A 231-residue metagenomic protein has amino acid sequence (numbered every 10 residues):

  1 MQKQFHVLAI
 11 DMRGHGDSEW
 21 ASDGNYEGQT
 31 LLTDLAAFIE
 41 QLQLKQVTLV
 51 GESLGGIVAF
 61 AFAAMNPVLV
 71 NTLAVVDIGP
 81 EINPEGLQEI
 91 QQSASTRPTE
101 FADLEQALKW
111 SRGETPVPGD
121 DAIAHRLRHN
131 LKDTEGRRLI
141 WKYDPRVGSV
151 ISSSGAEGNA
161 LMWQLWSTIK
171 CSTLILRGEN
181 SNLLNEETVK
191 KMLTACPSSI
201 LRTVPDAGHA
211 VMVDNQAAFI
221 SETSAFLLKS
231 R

Functional and structural regions predicted by a protein language model:
Q2-L54, S221: Active-site loop/oxyanion-hole signature of alpha/beta-hydrolase fold enzymes
Q4, L42-G86: Conserved hydrolase catalytic core segment
M12-G16, P80, G208-V211: Alpha/beta-hydrolase active-site loop signature
S18-G24, P84-L87, E186-E187: Conserved catalytic-core motifs of eukaryotic protein kinase domains, centered on the activation segment
E81-Y143: Helix-rich cap/lid subdomain of alpha/beta-hydrolase
D133-T194, I200-T203: Conserved serine/cysteine hydrolase catalytic core
S198-R231: Catalytic active-site module of serine/aspartate enzymes centered on a nucleophile-bearing elbow/loop
